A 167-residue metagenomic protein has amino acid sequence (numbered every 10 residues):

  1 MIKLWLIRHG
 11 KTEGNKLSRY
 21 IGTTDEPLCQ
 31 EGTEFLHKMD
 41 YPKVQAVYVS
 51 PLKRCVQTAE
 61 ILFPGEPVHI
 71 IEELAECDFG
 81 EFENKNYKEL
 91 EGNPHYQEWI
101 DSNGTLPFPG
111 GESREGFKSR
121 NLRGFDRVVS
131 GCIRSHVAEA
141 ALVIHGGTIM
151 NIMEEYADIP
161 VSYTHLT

Functional and structural regions predicted by a protein language model:
I2-E66: Active-site-proximal alpha-helix that buttresses catalytic centers in soluble enzyme cores
L4, H136-G146: Generic beta-sheet signal
T12, T148-I149: Short active-site segment of divalent metal-dependent hydrolases/proteases that encodes the spacing between
Y41-K43, V128-A138: Glycine-rich phosphate-binding loop signature in dinucleotide/nucleotide-binding domains
V49-S50, S119, V143-I144: Short beta-strand scaffold positions
I61, N151, E155: Active-site signature of alpha/beta-hydrolase-fold catalytic machinery across serine- and Asp/Cys-nucleophile hydrolases
L62-L122: Phosphate-handling substructures
T164-T167: Conserved small/polar residues in nucleotide/adenosyl-binding loops
